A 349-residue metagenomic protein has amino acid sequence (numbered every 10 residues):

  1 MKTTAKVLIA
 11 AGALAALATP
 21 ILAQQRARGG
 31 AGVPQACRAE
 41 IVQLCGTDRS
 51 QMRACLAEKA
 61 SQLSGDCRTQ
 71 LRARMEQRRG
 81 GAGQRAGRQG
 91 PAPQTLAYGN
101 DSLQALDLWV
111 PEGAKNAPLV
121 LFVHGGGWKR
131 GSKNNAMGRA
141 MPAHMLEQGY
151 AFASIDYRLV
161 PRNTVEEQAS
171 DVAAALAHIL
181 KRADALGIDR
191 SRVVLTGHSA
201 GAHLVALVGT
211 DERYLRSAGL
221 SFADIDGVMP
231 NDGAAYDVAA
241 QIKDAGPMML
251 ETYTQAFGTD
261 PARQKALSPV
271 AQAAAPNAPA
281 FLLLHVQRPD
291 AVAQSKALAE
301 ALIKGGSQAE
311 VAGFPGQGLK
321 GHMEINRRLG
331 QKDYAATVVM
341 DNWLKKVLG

Functional and structural regions predicted by a protein language model:
R79-A114: N-terminal cap/lid segment of alpha/beta-hydrolase-fold proteins
Q84-G90, D101, V238-Q272: Mobile cap/lid helix-loop segments that gate and shape the active-site cleft of serine hydrolases
N116-G126: Short beta-strand element of the alpha/beta-hydrolase
N134-A153: Short amphipathic alpha-helix adjacent to the substrate-entry channel of hydrolases
N163-D184: Alpha/beta-hydrolase active-site loop
A177-D244: Primarily recognizes the serine-hydrolase "nucleophile elbow" in alpha/beta-hydrolase and SGNH/GDSL folds
G219-G227, G233-I242, T259-Q294: The feature captures the conserved acid-bearing segment of alpha/beta-hydrolase catalytic domains
L284, K296-G349: C-terminal catalytic histidine-bearing segment of alpha/beta-hydrolase fold enzymes
